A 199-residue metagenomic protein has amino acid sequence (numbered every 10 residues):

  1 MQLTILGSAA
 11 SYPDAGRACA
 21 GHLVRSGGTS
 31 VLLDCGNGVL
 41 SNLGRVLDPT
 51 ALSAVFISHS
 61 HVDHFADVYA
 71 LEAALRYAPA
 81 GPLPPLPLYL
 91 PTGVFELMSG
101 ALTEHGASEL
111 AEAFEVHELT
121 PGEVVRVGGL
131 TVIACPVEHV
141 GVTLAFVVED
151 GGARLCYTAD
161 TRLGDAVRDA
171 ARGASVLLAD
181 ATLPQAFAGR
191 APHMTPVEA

Functional and structural regions predicted by a protein language model:
M1-T50, T143-A159, V176: Conserved beta-strand hairpin/beta-sheet module of binuclear metal-dependent hydrolase folds, prominently
S8-A9, G36-G38, S60, G93 (+3 more regions): Active-site metal-binding loops of divalent metal-dependent hydrolases
G38-P87, G173-S175: Active-site metal-binding motif and surrounding structural segment of the metallo-beta-lactamase
L40, V68, F95, T143 (+1 more regions): A general structural signal for well-ordered alpha-helical segments in protein cores
F56, I133, Y157: Conserved Rossmann-like nucleotide-binding pocket used by diverse enzymes that bind dinucleotide cofactors
V62-F65, E123, V140-V142, R162-A166 (+1 more regions): Active-site environment of divalent metal-dependent phosphoester hydrolases
P84-P87, P91-T143: Metallo-beta-lactamase
R162-A199: Cap/insert and terminal regions of metallo-dependent hydrolase folds
